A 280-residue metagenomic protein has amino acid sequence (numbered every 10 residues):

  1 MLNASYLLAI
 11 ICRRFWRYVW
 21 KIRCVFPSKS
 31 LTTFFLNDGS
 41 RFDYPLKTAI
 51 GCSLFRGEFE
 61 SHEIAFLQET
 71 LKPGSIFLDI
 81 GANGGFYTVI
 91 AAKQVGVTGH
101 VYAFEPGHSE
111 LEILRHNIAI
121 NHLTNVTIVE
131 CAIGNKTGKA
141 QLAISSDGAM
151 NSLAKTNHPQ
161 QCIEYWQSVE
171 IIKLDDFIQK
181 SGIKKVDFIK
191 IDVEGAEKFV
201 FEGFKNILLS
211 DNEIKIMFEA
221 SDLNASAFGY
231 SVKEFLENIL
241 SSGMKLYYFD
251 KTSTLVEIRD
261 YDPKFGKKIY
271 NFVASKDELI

Functional and structural regions predicted by a protein language model:
M1-I280: Phosphate/nucleotide-binding beta-alpha loop and adjacent structural elements of enzyme active sites
